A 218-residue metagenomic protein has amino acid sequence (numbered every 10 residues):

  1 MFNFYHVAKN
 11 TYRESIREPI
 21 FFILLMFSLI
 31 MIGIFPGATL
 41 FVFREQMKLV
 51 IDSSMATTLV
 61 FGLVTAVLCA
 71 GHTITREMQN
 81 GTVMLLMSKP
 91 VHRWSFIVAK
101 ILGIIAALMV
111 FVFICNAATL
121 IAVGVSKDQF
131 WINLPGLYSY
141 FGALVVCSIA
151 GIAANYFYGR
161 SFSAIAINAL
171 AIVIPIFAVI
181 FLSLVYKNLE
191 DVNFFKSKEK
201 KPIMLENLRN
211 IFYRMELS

Functional and structural regions predicted by a protein language model:
M1-F22: Aromatic- and glycine-rich beta-strand/loop motifs that create alpha-glucan
T11, A70, G81-T82: Hydrophobic alpha-helical segments typical of transmembrane helices and their membrane-interface/capping positions
R13-R17, M55, T75: Alpha-helical membrane-interface segments at transmembrane helix boundaries
I23-F27: Transmembrane-embedded, aromatic-rich helix segments that form part of the hydrophobic channel/pocket engaging
I30-T73, I97-S218: Secretory targeting signals
I74-I105: Helix-loop-helix units of permease transmembrane domains in multi-pass membrane transporters, especially ABC
